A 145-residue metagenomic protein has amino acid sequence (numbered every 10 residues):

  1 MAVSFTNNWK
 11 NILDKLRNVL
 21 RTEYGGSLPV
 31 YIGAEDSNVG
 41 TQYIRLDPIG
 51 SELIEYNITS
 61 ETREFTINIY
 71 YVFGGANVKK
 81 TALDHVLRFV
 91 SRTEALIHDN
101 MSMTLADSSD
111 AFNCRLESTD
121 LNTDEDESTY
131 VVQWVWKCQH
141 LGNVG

Functional and structural regions predicted by a protein language model:
M1-E35, G50-G145: Charged, amphipathic alpha-helical segments and their flanking helix caps
G40-I49: A short, hydrophobic beta-strand-centered structural micro-motif
